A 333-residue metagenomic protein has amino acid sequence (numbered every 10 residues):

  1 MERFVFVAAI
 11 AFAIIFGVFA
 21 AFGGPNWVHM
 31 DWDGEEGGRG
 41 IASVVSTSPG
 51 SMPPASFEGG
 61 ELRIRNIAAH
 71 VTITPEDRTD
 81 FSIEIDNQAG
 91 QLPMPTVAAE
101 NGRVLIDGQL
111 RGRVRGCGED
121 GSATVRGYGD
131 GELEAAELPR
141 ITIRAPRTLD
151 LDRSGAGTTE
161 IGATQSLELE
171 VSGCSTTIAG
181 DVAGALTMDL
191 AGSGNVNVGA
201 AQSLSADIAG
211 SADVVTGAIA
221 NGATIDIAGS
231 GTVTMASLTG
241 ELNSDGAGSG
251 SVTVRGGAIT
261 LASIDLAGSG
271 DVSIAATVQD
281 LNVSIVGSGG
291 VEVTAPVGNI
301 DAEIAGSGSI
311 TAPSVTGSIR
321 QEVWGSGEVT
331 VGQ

Functional and structural regions predicted by a protein language model:
E2-S172, T176-A191, N195-D207, V215-T224 (+5 more regions): Acidic (Asp/Glu) and glycine-rich low-complexity loops/linkers that are typically intrinsically disordered
V196-L204, S211-Q333: Short, surface-exposed interaction patches in beta-rich subdomains that mediate adhesion/assembly near membranes
